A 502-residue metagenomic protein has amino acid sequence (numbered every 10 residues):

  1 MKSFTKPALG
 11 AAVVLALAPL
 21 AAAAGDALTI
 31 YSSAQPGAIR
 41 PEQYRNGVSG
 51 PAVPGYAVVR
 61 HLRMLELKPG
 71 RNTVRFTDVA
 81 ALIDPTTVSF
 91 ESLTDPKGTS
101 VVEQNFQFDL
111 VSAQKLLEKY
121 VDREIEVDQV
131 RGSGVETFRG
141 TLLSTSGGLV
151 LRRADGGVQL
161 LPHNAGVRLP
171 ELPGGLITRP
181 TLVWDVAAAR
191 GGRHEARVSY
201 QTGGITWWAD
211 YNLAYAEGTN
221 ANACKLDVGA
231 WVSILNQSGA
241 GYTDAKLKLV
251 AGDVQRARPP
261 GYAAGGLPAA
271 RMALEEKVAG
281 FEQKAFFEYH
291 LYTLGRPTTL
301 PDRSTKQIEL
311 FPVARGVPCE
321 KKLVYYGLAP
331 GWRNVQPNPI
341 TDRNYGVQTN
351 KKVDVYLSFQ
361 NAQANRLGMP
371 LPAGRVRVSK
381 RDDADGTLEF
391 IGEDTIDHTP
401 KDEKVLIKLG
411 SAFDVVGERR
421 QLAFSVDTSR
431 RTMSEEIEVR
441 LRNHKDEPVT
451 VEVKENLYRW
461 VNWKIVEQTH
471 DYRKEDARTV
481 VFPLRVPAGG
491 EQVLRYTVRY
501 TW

Functional and structural regions predicted by a protein language model:
K2-T5, L15, L20-W502: Long, intrinsically disordered, low-complexity accessory segments associated with secretion and vesicular trafficking
L9-A12: GHKL/Bergerat-fold ATPase module in large chromosome/replication-associated machines
